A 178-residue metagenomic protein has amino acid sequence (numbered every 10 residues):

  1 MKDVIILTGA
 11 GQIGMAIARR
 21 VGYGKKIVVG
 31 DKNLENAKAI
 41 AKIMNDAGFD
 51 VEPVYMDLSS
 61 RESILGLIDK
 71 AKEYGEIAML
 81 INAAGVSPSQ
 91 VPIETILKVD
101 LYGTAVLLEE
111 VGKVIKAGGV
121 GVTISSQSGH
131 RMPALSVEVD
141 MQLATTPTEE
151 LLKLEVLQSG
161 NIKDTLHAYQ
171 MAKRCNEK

Functional and structural regions predicted by a protein language model:
M1-V28: Canonical Rossmann dinucleotide-binding motif of NAD(H)/NADP(H)-dependent dehydrogenases/reductases, specifically
I6-T8, I77-G85, G119-S126: Rossmann-fold scaffold of SDR-type NAD(P)-dependent oxidoreductases
Y23-A39: Conserved glycine-rich Rossmann-like NAD(P)H-binding loop of the short-chain dehydrogenase/reductase
M44-E62: Rossmann-fold cofactor-recognition segment
S59-G75: Conserved Rossmann-fold cofactor-binding substructure of NAD(P)-dependent oxidoreductases
L67, I81, L107-V111, I115-A117: Hydrophobic positions on the long internal alpha-helix of Rossmann-like NAD(P)-dependent oxidoreductase domains
P88-Q90, A117-K178: Catalytic loop of short-chain dehydrogenase/reductase
